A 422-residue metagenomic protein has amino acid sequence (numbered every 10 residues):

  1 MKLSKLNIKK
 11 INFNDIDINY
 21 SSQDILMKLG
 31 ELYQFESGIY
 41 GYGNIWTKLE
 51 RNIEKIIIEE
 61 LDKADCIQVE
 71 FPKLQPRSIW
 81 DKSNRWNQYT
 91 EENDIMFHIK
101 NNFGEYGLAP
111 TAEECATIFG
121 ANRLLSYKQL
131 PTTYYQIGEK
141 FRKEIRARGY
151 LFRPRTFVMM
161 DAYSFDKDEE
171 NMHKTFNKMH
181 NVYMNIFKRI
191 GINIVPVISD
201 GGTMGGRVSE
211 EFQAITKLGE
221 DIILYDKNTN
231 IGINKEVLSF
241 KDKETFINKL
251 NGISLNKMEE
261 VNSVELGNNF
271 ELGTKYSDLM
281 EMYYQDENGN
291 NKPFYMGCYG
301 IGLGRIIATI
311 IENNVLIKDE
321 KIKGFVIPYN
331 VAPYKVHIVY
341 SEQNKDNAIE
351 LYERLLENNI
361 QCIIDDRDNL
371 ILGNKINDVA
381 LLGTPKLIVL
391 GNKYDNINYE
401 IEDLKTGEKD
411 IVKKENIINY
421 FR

Functional and structural regions predicted by a protein language model:
M1-I363, R367, N392-R422: TRNA-recognition modules of translation machinery and tRNA-sensing kinases, especially anticodon-binding
L370-I371: Interaction modules related to DNA damage response and DNA replication/repair
N374-I376: Short beta-alpha junctions and helix-cap segments that line functional grooves
G383: A short alpha->beta transition loop at the rim of the catalytic pocket in nucleotide-sugar-dependent
